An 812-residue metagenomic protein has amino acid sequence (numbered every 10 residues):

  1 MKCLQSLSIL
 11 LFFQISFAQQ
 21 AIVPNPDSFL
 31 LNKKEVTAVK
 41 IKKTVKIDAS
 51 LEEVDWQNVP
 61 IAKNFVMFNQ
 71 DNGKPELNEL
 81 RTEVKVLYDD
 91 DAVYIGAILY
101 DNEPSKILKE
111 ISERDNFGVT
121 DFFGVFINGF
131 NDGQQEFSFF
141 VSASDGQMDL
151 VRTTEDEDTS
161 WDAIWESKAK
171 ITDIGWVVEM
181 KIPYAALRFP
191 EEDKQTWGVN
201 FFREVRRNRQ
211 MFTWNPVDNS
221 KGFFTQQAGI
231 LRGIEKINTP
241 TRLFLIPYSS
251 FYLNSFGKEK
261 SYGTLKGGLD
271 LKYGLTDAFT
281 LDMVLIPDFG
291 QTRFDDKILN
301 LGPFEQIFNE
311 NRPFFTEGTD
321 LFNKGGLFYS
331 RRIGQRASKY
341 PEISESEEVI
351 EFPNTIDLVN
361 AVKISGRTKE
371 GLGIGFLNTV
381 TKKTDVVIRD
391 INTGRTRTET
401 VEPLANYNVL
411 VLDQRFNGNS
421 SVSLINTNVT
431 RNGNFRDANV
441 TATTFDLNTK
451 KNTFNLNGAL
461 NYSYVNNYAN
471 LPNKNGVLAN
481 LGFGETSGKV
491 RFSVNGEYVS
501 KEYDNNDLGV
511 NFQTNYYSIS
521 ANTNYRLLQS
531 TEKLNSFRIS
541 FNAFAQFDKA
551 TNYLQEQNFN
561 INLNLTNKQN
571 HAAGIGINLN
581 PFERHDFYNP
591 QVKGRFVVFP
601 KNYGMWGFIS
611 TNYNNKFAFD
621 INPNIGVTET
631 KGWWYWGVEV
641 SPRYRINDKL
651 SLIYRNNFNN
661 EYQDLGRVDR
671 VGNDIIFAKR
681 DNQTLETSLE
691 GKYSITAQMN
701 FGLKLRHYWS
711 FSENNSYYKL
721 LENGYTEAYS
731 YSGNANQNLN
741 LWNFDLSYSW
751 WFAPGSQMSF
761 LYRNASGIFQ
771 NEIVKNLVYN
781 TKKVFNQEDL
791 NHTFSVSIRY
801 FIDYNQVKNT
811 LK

Functional and structural regions predicted by a protein language model:
M1-P24: Bacterial Sec-dependent N-terminal signal peptides
Q19-D413, S423-L424, E788: Structural preference for beta-rich elements and adjacent junctions enriched in aromatics
Y184-L187, V429-R431, R526-L528, G626: Short beta-turn/strand-loop junction motif enriched in small, turn-promoting residues
P216-N238, T384-K451, E485, N570-N614 (+2 more regions): Outer-membrane beta-barrel transmembrane domain signature of Gram-negative proteins, especially the mid-to-C-terminal
P247, L265-L271, F279, L285 (+8 more regions): Extended, hydrophobic alpha-helical segments in both membrane/secreted and soluble proteins
T280-D282, I286, F294-D295, E305 (+5 more regions): Extended, well-ordered alpha-helical scaffold/bundle regions in very large, multi-domain proteins
S346-P353, R397-T400, N428-N432, Y468 (+2 more regions): The substrate-binding groove and active-site-proximal loops of carbohydrate-active enzymes, especially glycoside
D357-V359, S365, D437-A438, K451-N455 (+1 more regions): Exposed, low-structure sequence patches enriched in small/polar residues
